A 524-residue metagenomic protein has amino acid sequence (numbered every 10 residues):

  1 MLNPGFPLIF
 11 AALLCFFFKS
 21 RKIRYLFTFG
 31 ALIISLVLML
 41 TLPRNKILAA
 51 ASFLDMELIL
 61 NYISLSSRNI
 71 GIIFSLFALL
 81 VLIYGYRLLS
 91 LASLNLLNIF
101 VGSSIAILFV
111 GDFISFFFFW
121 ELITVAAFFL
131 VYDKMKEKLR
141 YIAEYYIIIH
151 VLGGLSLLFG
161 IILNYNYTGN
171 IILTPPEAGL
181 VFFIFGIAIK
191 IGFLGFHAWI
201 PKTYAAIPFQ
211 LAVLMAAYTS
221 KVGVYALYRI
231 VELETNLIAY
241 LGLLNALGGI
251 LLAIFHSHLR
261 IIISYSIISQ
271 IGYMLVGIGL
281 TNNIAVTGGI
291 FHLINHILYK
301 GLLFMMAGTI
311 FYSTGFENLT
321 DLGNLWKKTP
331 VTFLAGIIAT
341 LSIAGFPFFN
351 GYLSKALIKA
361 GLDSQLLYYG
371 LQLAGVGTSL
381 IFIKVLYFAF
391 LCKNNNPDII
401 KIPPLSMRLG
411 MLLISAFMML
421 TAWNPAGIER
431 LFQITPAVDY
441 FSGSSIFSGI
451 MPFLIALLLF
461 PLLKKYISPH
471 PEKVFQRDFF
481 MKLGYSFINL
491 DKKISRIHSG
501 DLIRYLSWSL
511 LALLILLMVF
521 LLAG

Functional and structural regions predicted by a protein language model:
M1-F6, F10-N95, N170-I172, I434 (+2 more regions): Transmembrane helix-loop-helix hairpins at membrane boundaries of multipass inner-membrane proteins
R21-A31, I142-I147, V151, K327-L334 (+2 more regions): Alpha-helical transmembrane segments and their helix-start/interface "positive-inside/aromatic belt" motifs in integral
T41-A50, L163-G169, I343-I358, L420-A437: Membrane-helix interface motif
L54-N69, P176-L180, A360-G370, D439-S444: Short aromatic-rich membrane-water interface segments that cap or initiate transmembrane helices in multi-pass membrane
M56-L58, T320, N396-P397, N489-G500: Cytosolic juxtamembrane amphipathic/interface segments immediately preceding and feeding into a transmembrane helix
L80-F116, V125-D398, P403: Hydrophobic transmembrane alpha-helices and their helix-loop junctions in integral membrane proteins
G336-L341, S406-W423, L483-N489, L511-A512: Hydrophobic membrane-spanning alpha-helices of multi-pass integral membrane proteins
A416, G427-G524: Aromatic-capped, Gly/Pro-kinked transmembrane alpha-helices
